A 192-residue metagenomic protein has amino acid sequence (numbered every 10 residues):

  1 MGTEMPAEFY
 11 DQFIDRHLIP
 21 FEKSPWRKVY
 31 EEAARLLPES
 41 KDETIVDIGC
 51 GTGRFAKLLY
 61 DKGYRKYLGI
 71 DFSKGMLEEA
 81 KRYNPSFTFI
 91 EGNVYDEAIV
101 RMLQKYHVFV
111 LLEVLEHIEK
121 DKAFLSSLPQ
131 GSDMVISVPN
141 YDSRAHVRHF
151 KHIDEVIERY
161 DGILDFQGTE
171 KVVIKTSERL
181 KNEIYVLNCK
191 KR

Functional and structural regions predicted by a protein language model:
M1-M102, L112, K122-L125, P129 (+1 more regions): Conserved N-terminal segment of class I S-adenosyl-L-methionine
E43, H107, S132: Conserved acidic residues
V108-E119: A short SAM/SAH-binding and catalytic strip from SAM-dependent methyltransferases
H117-I118, A123, S143: Short glycine-rich, flexible loops that bind phosphorylated cofactors or substrates
S132-Y141: Conserved beta-strand signature within the Rossmann-like core of class I S-adenosyl-L-methionine
N140-K151: C-terminal alpha-helical "lid/dimerization" subdomain adjacent to the S-adenosyl-L-methionine
